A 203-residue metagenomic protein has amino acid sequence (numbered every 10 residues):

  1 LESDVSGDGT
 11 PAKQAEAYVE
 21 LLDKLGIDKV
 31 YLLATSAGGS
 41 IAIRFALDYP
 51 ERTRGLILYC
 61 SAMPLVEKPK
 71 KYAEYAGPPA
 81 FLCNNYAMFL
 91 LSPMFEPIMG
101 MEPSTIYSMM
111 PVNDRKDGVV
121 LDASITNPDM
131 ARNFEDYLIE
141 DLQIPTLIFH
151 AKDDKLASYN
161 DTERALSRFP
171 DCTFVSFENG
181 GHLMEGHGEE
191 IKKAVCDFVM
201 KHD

Functional and structural regions predicted by a protein language model:
L1-A12: Glycine-rich "HGGG/HGxG" loop immediately N-terminal to the catalytic nucleophile of the alpha/beta-hydrolase
K13-Y31: Conserved acidic catalytic loop of the alpha/beta-hydrolase fold
D28-K68: Conserved hydrolase catalytic core segment
L56-Y86: Flexible "cap/lid" loop of the alpha/beta hydrolase fold
E74-P78, L82-Y137: Alpha/beta-hydrolase
L142, I148-H150, D154: Short beta-strand/loop motif that positions the catalytic acidic residue of the alpha/beta-hydrolase fold
K155-D161: Conserved alpha/beta-hydrolase "acid-adjacent" motif
D171-D203: Catalytic active-site module of serine/aspartate enzymes centered on a nucleophile-bearing elbow/loop
